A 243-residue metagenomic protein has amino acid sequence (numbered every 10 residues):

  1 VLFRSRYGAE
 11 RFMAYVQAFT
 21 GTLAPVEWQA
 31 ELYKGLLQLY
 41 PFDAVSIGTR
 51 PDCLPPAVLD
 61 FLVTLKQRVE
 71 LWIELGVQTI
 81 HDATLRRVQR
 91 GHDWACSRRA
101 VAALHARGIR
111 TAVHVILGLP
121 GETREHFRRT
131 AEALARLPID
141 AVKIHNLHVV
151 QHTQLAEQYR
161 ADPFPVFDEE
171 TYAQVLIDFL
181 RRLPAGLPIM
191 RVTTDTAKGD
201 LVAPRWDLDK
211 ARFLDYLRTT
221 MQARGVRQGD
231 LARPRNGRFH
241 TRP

Functional and structural regions predicted by a protein language model:
V1-V26, Y40-L54, V69-S97, K143: Core AdoMet radical
F3-G8, Y33-Y40, D60-E70, A102-A106 (+1 more regions): Acidic (Asp/Glu)-rich catalytic clusters
T20-A24, P51-L54, G118-T123, V150 (+1 more regions): Short, small-residue-enriched loops and turns at beta-alpha junctions that line or gate enzyme active sites
V26-G35, L59, R124-A131: Short, acidic/polar
W28, V88-C96, E122-R129, P163-T171 (+1 more regions): Alpha-helix N-cap and loop-to-helix initiation/capping positions
G35-F42, R129-K143, L214-Q228: Structural recognition of alpha->loop->beta junctions
A95-Q154, E170-D195: Conserved C-terminal portion of the radical SAM core fold that forms the substrate/S-adenosylmethionine-binding
A141, V149-P243: Auxiliary Fe-S-binding modules of radical SAM enzymes
